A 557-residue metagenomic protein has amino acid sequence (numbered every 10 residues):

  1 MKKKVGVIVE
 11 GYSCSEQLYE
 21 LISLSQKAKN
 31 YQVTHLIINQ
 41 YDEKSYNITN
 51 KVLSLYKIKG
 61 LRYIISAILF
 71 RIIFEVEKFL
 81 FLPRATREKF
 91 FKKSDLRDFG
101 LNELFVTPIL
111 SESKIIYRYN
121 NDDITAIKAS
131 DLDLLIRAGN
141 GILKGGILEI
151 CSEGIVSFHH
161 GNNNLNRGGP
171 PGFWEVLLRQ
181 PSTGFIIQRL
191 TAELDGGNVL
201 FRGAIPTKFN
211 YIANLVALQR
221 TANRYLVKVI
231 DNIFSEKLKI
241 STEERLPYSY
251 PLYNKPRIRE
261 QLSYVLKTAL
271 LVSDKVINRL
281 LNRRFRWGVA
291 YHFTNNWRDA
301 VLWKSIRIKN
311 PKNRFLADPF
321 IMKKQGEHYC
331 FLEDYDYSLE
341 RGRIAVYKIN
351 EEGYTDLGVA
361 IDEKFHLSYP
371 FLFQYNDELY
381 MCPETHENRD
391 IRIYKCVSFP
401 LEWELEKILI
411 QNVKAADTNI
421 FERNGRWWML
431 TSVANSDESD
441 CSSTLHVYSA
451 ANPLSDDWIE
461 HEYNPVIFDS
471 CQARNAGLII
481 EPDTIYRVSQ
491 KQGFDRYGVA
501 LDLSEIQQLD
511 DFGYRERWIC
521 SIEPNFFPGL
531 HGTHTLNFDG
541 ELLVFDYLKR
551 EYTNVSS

Functional and structural regions predicted by a protein language model:
M1-L367, F371-Y380, R392-C396, K407 (+6 more regions): One-carbon transfer enzymes
A317-F320, S368-F373, A416-F421, R474-I480 (+1 more regions): Beta-rich, blade/repeat-based domains predominating in secreted/periplasmic proteins but also intracellular
L332-D334, P383-E384, T431-V433, S489-K491 (+1 more regions): Recurrent small/Gly-Pro-centered beta-turn motifs in extracellular repeat architectures
Y335-L339, H386-R389, A434-E438, Q492-R496: Short glycine/acidic-enriched loop and turn motifs that connect beta-strands
D356-L357, E402-E406, I459-E462, F512-W518: Trp- and S/T/G-rich repeat-edge/linker motifs of beta-rich repeat architectures
V397-P400, A450-D456, E505-Y514: Short loop/turn segments immediately following beta-strands, especially the blade-tip and inter-blade linker loops
E462-G477, G513-H534: Conserved blade-ending motifs and adjacent loop-strand segments that build the rim/top face of beta-propeller domains
L501-I506, F527-S557: Blade-level signature of beta-propeller repeat domains, shared across WD40, Kelch, NHL, RCC1 and BNR/Asp-box propellers
